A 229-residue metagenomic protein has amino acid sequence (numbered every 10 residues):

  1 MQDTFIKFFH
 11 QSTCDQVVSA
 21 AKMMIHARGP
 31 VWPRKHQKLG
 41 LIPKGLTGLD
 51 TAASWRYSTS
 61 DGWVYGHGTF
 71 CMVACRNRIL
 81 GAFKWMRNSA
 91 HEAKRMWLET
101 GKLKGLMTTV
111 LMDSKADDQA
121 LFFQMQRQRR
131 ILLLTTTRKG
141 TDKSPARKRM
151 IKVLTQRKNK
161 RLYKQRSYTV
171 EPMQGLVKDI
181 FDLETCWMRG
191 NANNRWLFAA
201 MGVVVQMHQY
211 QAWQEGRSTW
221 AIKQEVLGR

Functional and structural regions predicted by a protein language model:
M1-R127: Polybasic low-complexity intrinsically disordered regions
V17-S19, F70, L132, T169 (+1 more regions): Generic structural signal for residues positioned in beta-strands
K35, R127, I151-K152, A199-V203 (+1 more regions): Alpha-helix boundary/capping detector
H91-M96, P145, K223-Q224: A short, polar/proline- and glycine-enriched secondary-structure boundary/capping micro-motif
T109-V110, L134-T135, A212, G216: Acidic/polar loop patches that form or flank catalytic/metal-binding clefts of enzymes that bind anionic ligands
K115-M188: Helix-centered, glycine/charged polyanion-binding patches within enzymatic domains that contact phosphate-containing
K160-R229: Basic, amphipathic alpha-helical segments enriched in Lys/Arg and hydrophobic/aromatic residues
